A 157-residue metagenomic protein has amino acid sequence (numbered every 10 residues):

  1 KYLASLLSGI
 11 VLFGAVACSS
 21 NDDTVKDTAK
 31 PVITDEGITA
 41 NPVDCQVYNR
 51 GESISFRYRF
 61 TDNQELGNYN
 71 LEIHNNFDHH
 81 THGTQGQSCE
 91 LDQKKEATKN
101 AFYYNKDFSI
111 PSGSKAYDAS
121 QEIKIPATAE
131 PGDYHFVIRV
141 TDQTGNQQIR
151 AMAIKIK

Functional and structural regions predicted by a protein language model:
Y2-L3, G9-T39: Bacterial Sec-dependent N-terminal signal peptides
A4-S5, R150: Generic early N-terminus positional signal peaking at residue ~5-7
D27-K157: First exposed extracellular module after export/assembly in secreted or surface-exposed proteins
